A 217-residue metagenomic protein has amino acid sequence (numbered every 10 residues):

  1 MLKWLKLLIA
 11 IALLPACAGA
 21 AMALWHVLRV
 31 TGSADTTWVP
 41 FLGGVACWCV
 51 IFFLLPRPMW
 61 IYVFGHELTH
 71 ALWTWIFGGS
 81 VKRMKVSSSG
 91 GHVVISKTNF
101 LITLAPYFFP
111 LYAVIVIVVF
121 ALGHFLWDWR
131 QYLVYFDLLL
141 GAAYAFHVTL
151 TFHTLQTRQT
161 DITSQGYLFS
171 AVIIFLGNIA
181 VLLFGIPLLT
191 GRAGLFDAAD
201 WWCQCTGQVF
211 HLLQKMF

Functional and structural regions predicted by a protein language model:
M1-A34, W38-V39, C47, V86-F217: Metalloprotease/metallohydrolase-associated module, dominated by Zn2+-dependent proteases
W48-G65, H92, S96-F100: Short pre-active-site segment immediately N-terminal to the catalytic Zn-binding motif
C49, F53, H70, G79 (+2 more regions): Residue-level detector of functional hotspots within protein domains
Y62-W75: Active-site recognition of the HExxH zinc-binding catalytic motif
T74-R83, L150-F152: Membrane-water interface of transmembrane alpha-helices
